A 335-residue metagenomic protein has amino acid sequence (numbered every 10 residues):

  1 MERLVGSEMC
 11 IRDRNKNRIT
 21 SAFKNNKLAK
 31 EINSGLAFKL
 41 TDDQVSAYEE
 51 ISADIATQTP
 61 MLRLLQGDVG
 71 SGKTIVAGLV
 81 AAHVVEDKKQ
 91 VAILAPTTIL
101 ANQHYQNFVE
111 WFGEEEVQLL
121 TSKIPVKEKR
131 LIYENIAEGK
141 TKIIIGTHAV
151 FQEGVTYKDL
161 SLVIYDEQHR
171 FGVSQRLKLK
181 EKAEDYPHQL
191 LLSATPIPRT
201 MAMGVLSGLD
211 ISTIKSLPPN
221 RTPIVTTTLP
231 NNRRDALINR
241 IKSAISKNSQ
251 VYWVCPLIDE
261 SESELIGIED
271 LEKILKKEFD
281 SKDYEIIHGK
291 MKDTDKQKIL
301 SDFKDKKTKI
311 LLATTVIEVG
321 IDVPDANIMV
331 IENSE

Functional and structural regions predicted by a protein language model:
M1, L40, A313: Hydrophobic (often cysteine-bearing) scaffold residues that line and stabilize catalytic clefts of nucleotide/cofactor
M1-G6, I11: Single conserved hydrophobic/aromatic residue that forms the stacking wall/gate of nucleotide- or nucleobase-binding
R3, K16-S21: Active-site core of Fic-domain adenylyltransferases
R3, Q44, V69: Conserved anionic group-binding/transfer micro-motifs
L4-V5, N33, S207, R221: Short, solvent-exposed coil/turn segments
V5-G6, L28, H104, D210: Activation loop
N17-I19, E49, P60-E335: Inter-lobe coupling/hinge segments of SF2-like helicase ATPases
S21-L64: Conserved pre-motif I regulatory segment
